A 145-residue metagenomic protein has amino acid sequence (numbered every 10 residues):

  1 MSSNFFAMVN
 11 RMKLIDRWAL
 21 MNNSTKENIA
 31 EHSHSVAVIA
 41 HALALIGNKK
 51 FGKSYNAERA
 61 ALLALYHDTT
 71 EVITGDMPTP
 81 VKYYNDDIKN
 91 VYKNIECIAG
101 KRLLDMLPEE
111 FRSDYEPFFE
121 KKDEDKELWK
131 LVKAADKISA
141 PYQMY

Functional and structural regions predicted by a protein language model:
M1-L20: Short alpha-helical hairpin
S3, N23-A30, D125-W129: Short, solvent-exposed segments of well-ordered alpha helices
N23-S33, D86-I95: Active-site metal-coordination segments of metallo-dependent hydrolases
S24-E58: Alpha-helical phosphate/pyrophosphate-handling elements in metalloenzyme active cores
V38-A44, E58-M77, K133, A140: Active-site alpha-helical segments that house and flank conserved acidic catalytic motifs for diphosphate chemistry
A44-N48, V72-V81, L104-E116: Membrane-helix exit/interface motif
E58-L62, D105-Y145: Histidine/acidic-rich helix-loop-helix segments that form or flank divalent-metal centers in metalloenzyme catalytic
V81-R102, K130: Divalent-cation-assisted or electrostatically stabilized phosphate/pyrophosphate-binding catalytic cores
